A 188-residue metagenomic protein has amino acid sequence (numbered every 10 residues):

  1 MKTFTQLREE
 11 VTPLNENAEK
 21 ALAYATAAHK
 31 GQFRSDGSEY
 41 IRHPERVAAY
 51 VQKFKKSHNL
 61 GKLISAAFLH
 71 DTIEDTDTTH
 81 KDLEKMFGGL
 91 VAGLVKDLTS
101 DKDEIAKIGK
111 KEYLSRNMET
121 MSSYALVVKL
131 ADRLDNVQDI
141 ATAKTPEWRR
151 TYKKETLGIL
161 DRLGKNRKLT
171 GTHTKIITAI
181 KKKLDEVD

Functional and structural regions predicted by a protein language model:
T3, L7-D188: Active-site helical microenvironments for divalent-metal-assisted chemistry
